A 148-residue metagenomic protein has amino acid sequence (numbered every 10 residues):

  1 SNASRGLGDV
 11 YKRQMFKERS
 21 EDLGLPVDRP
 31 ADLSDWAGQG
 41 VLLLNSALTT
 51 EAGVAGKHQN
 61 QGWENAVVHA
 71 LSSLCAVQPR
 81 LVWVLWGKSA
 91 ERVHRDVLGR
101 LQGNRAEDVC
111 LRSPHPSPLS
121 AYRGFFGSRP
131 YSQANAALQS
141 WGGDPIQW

Functional and structural regions predicted by a protein language model:
S1-Y11: Single conserved hydrophobic/aromatic residue that forms the stacking wall/gate of nucleotide- or nucleobase-binding
G6-L7, M15, P130: Activation loop
K12-G24: A gly/proline- and charged-residue-enriched helix-loop-helix capping module
P26, W36-W148: Glycine/proline-rich loop-helix segments at beta-alpha junctions forming the active-site rim of enzyme cores
